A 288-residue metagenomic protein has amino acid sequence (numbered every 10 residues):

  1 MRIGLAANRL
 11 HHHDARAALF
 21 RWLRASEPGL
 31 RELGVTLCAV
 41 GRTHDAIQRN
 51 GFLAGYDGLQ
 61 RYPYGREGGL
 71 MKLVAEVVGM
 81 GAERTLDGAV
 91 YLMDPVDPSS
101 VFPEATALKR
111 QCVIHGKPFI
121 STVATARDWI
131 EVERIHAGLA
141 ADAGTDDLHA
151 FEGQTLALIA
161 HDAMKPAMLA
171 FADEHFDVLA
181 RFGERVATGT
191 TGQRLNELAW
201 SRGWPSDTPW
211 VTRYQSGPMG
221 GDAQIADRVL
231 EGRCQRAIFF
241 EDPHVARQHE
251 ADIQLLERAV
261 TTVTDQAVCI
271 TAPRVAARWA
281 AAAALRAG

Functional and structural regions predicted by a protein language model:
M1-T36, E152-G183: N-terminal phosphate-binding or glycine-rich loops at protein starts, especially the Walker A/P-loop of NTPases
L5, C38-V40, Q60, Y91 (+4 more regions): General beta-strand structural signal in soluble alpha/beta enzymes
L19-P28, F52-L53, A105-A107, F171-D177 (+2 more regions): Short, solvent-exposed amphipathic alpha-helical segments in soluble enzyme and RNA/protein-processing domains
L33-I47, F182-L195: Short internal beta-strands
D45-N50, A124-A137, L195-L198, T271-A287: Glycine-rich, charge-decorated loop segments at or immediately adjacent to ligand/cofactor-binding or catalytic sites
N50-A75, E197-D227: Active-site rim loops that border cofactor/substrate pockets in soluble metabolic enzymes
G68-T106, M219-R258: Mid-chain, well-packed structural core segment of small domains
T106-W129, L255-R278: Short, acidic/small-residue loops that bind anionic groups at enzyme active sites
